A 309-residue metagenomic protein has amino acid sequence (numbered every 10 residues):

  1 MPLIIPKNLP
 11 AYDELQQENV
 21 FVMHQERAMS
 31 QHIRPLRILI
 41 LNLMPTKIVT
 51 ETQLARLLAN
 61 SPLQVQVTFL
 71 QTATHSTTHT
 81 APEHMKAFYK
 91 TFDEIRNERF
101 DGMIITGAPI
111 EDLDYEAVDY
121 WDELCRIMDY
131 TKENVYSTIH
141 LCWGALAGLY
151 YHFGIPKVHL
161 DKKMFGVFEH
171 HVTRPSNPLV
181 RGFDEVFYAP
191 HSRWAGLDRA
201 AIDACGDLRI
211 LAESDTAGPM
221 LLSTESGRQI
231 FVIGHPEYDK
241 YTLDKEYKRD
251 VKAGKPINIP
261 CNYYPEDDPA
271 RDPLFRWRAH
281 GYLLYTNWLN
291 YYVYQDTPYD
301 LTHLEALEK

Functional and structural regions predicted by a protein language model:
M1-Q71, Y89, I95, R99 (+2 more regions): Amide-donor transfer/coupling interface in amidating biosynthetic enzymes
T50-Q53, H79-P82, Y115-E116: Short, glycine/acidic-enriched capping/hinge loops at junctions between secondary-structure elements
L70-T74, G144-A145: Short, glycine/charge-rich beta-strand/loop segments that flank catalytic centers and engage negatively charged groups
A73-K86: N-terminal beta-loop-helix "entrance" segment that forms/cooperates in small-molecule cofactor or anionic ligand
A73-S76, P109-E111, Y238-K240: Feature marks short, surface-exposed loop/turn motifs that line or immediately flank catalytic pockets and channel
I105-R174: Cysteine-nucleophile active-site neighborhood
